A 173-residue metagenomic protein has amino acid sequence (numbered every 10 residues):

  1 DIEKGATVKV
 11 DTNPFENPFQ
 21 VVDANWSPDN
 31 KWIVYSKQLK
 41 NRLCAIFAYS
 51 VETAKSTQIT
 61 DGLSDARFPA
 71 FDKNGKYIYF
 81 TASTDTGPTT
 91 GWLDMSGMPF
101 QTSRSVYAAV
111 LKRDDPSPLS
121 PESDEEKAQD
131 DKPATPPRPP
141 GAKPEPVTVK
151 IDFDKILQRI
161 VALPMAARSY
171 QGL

Functional and structural regions predicted by a protein language model:
D1-V22, K37-L39, A48-R67, T86 (+4 more regions): Multi-bladed beta-propeller domains
S27, D72-N74, A166: Structural WD40 beta-propeller signal
N30-V34, I59, G75-Y79: Hydrophobic beta-strand positions that form the internal "hydrophobic ladder" of WD40/Gbeta-like beta-propeller blades
Q38, T81-T102, L111-P140: Short, conserved, GDST-rich strand-edge loop motifs in beta-rich repeat architectures
R42-F47, T89, S103-A108: Structural motif
I46, G172-L173: Beta-strand-rich binding/interaction modules
T135-I156: Blade/loop signatures of beta-propeller domains
